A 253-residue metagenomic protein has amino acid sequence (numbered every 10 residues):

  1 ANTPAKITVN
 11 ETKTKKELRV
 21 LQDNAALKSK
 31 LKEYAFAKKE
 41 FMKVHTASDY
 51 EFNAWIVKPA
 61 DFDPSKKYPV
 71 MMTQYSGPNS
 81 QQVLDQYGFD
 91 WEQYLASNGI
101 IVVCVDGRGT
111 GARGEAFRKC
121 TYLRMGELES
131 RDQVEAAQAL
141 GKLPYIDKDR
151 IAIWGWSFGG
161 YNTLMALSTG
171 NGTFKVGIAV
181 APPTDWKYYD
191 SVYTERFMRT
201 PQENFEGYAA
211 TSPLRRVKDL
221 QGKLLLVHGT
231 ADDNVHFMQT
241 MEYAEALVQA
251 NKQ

Functional and structural regions predicted by a protein language model:
A1-Q253: Serine-hydrolase catalytic core recognition
